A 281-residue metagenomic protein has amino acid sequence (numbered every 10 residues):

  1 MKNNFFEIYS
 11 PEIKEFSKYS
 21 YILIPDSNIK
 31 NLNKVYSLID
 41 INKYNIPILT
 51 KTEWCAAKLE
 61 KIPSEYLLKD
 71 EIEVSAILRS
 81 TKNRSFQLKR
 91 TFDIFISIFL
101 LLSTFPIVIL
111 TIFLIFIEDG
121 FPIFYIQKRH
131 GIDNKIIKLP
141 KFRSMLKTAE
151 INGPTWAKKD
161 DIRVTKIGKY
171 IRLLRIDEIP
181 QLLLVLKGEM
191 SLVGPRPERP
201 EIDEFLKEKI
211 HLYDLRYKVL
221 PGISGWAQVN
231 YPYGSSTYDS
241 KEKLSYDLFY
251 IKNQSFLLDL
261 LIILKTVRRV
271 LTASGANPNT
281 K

Functional and structural regions predicted by a protein language model:
M1-L102: N-terminal hydrophobic signal-anchor/signal peptide
I24, I46, F105, I179 (+2 more regions): Hydrophobic alpha-helix-in-membranes signature
C55-A56, I62-E65, Y125-R163, S224-K243: Short, glycine-rich, amphipathic interfacial segments at transmembrane boundaries or analogous
L68, S80, R84, K159-R163 (+3 more regions): Residue-level signature of the cytosolic catalytic core of signaling kinases
R84-T148, L184, F256, L261-K281: A hydrophobic, helix-centered structural microdomain
T111, Y125, V193-P195, E201 (+2 more regions): Short, hydrophobic secondary-structure boundary micro-motifs
K158-L220, I262-T266, V270: A short, structured surface patch at a secondary-structure boundary
L212-K281: C-terminal terminal-structure detector
